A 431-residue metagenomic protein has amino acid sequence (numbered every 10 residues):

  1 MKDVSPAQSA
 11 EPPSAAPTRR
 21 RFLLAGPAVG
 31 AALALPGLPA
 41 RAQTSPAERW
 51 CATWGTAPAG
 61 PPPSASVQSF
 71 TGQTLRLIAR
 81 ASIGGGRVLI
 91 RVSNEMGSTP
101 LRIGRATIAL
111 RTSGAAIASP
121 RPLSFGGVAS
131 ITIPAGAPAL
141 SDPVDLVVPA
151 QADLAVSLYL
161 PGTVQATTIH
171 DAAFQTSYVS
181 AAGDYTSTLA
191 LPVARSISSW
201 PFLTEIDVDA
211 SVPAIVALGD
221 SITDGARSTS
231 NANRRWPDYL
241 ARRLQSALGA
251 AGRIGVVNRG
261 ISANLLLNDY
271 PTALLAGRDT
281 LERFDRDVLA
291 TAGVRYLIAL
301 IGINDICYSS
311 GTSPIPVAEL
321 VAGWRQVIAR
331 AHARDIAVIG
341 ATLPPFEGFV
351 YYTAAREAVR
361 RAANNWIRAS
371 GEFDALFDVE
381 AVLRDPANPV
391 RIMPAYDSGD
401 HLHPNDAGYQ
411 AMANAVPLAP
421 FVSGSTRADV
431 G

Functional and structural regions predicted by a protein language model:
M1-P12: N-terminal secretory signal peptides that target proteins for export/translocation
K2-D3, R19, L23-L218, D224-A232 (+2 more regions): N-terminal secretory targeting modules
W54, P100, A109, A181-I206 (+3 more regions): Conserved SGNH/GDSL esterase-like catalytic core that processes O-acyl groups on lipids and polysaccharides
L218-G219, A341: Short hydrophobic segments within beta-strands
L265, T272-A273, G277, C307 (+1 more regions): Catalytic His-Asp segment of secreted/periplasmic serine-dependent ester chemistry enzymes
R325-H332: Surface-exposed amphipathic alpha-helices with a cationic face
